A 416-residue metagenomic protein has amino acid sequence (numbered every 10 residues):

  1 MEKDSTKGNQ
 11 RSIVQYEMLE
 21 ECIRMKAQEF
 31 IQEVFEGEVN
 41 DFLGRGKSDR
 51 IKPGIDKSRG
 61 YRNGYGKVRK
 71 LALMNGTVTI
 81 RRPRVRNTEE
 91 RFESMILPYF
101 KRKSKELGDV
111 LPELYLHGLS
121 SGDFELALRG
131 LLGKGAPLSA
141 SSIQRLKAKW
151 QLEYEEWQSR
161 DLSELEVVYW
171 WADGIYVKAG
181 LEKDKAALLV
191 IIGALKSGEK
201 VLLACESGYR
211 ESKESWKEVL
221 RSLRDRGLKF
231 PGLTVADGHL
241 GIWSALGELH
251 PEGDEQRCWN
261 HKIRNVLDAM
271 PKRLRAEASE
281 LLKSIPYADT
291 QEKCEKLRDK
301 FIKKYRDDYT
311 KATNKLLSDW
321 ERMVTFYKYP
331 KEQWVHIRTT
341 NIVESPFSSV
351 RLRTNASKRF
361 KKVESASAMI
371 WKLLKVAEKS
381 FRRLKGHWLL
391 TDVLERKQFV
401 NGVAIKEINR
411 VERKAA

Functional and structural regions predicted by a protein language model:
M1-N9, V14, Q32, E36 (+4 more regions): Acidic/histidine-rich catalytic cores and adjacent linkers of DNA breakage/strand-transfer/modification proteins
E2-P98, K178: Short, conserved DNA-binding cores of transcription-related domains
E33, G122, S141: Key DNA-contact positions within bacterial/archaeal DNA-binding proteins
T77-T88, E93-K101, E106, G133-A236 (+4 more regions): RNase H-like nuclease fold core
E106-G118: Short, amphipathic alpha-helical "recognition" segments used to contact nucleic acids or chromatin
G122-K134: DNA-recognition alpha helix
P251-D268: Inter-helix linker motif
N265-D289: Conserved phosphate-handling catalytic cores of large alpha/beta enzymes
